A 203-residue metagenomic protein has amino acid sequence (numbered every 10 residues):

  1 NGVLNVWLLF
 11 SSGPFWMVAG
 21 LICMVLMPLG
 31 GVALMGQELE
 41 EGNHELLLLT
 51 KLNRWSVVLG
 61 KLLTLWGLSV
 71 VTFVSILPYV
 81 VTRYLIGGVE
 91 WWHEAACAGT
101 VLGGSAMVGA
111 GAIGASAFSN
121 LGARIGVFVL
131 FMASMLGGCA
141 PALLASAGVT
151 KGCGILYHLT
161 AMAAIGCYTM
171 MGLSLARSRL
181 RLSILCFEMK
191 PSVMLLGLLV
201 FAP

Functional and structural regions predicted by a protein language model:
N1-N43, R54-P203: Hydrophobic alpha-helical transmembrane segments of membrane proteins
T50-K51: Glycine/proline-centered hinge or cleavage motifs at structural transition points of membrane proteins
